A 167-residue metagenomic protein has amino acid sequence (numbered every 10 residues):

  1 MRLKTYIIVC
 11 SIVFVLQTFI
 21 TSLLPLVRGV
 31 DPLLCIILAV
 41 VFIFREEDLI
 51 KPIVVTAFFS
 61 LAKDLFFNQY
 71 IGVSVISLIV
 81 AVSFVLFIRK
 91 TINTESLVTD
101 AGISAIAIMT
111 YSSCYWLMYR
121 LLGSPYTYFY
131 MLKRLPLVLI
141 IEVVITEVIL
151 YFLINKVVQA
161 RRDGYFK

Functional and structural regions predicted by a protein language model:
M1-K167: Terminal, non-globular segments
